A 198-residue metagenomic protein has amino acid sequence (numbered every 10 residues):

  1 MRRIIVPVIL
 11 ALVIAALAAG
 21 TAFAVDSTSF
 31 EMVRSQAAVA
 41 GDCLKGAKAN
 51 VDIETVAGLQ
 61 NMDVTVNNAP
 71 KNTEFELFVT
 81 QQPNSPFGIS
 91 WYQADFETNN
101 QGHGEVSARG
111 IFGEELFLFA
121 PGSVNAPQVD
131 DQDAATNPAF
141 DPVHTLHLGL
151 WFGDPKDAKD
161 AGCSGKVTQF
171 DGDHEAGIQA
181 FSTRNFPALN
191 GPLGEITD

Functional and structural regions predicted by a protein language model:
M1-I9: Bacterial N-terminal signal peptides that target proteins for export
V8-L17: Bacterial N-terminal signal peptides
A19-T21: N-terminal signal peptide c-region/cleavage motif recognized by signal peptidases
A24-D198: N-terminal leader/targeting pre-sequences
